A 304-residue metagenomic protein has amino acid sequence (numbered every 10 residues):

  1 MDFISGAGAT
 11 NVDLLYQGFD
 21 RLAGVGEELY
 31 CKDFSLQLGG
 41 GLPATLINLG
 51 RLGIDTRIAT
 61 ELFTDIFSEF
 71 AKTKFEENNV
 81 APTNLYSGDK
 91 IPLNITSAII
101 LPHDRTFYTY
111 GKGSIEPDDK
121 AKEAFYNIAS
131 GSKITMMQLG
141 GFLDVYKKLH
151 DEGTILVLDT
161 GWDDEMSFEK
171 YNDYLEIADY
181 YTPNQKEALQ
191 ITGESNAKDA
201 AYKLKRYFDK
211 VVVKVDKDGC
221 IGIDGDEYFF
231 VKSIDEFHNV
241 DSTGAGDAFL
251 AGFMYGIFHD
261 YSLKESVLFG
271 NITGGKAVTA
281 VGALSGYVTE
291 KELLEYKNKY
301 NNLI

Functional and structural regions predicted by a protein language model:
M1-E61, I66-F70, N239, L284: Glycine-rich phosphate/adenosyl-contacting loop at the front of the ribokinase-like
M1-I4, L14, Y30, K198-I304: Conserved phosphate-binding/catalytic region of the ribokinase-like
M1-N11, K74-S87, I99-F230, L303-I304: Ribokinase/PfkB-type carbohydrate-kinase core domain
K32, G39, M137, L158-T160 (+3 more regions): Thr-Gly-centered strand-to-loop micro-motif
L42-L46, S68, Q185, L250-A251 (+1 more regions): A general structural signal for well-ordered alpha-helical segments in protein cores
P43-I47, E176, K186, K264 (+2 more regions): A broad detector of short, well-ordered amphipathic alpha-helices that serve as recognition/interaction surfaces
L49, I58, F75, F253-M254 (+1 more regions): Hydrophobic packing within well-folded, soluble alpha/beta domains
I91-N94: Acidic, polar ligand-binding/catalytic clefts
